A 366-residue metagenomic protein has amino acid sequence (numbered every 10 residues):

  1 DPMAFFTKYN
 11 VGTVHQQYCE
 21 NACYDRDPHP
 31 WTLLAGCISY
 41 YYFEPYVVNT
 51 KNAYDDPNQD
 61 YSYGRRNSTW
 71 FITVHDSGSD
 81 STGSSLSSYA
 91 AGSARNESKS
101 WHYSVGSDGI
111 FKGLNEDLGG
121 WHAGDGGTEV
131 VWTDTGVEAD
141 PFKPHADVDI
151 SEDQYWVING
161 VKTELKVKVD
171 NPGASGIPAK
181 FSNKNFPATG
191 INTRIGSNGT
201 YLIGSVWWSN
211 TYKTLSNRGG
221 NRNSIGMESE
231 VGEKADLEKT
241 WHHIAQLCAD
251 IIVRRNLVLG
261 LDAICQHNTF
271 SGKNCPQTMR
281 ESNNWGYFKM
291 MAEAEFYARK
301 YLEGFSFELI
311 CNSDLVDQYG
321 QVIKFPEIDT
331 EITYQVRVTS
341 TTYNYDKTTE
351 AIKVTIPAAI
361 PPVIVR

Functional and structural regions predicted by a protein language model:
D1-N52, W156, K162-W208, Y212-G226 (+1 more regions): Basic/polar, cationic surfaces and motifs that engage anionic cell-wall and phosphate/carboxylate ligands
F43-N192: Short, conserved "active-site rim" segments that organize catalytic pockets and cofactor/ligand binding
I72, W101, F111, I225 (+3 more regions): A broad, low-specificity signal marking well-ordered, structured residues that form hydrophobic/aromatic
V74-D76, V105, S229, Q266 (+2 more regions): Hydrophobic side chains in beta-strands
S79, N268-G272, D314-L315: Short, internal active-site loops enriched in acidic
R95, G219-N221, I328: A generic structural micro-feature
G106, I158, G196, D317 (+1 more regions): Acidic surface patches and DE-rich sequence motifs
L302-R366: Beta-rich interaction/scaffold domains
